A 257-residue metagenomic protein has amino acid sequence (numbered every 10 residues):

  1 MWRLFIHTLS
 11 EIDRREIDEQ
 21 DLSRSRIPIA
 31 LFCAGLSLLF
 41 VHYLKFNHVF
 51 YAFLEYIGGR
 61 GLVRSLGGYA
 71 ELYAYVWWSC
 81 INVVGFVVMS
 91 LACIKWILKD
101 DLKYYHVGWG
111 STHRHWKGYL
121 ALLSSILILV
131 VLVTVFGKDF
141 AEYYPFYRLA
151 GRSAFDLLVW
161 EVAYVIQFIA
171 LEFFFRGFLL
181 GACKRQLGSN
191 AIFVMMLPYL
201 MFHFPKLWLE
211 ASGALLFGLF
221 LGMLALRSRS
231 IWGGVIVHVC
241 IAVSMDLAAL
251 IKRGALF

Functional and structural regions predicted by a protein language model:
M1-L102, G254-F257: N-terminal, membrane-interfacial amphipathic/helix-forming hydrophobic leader that caps and precedes the first
W2, C33-A34, F40, S124 (+2 more regions): Alpha-helical hydrophobic membrane-insertion segments
Q20-D21, H106-R114, L180-Q186, R229: Membrane-interface helix-boundary motifs at transmembrane edges
S23-L31, E71, Y75-V83, R114-Y119 (+4 more regions): Residue-level signature of transmembrane alpha-helical entry/exit and packing/kink sites in multi-pass membrane
L31, D100-Y104, S111, F178 (+1 more regions): Generic structural microfeature
F50-S79, W96-Q167, A255-F257: Juxtamembrane helix-loop-helix connectors linking adjacent transmembrane helices in multi-pass membrane enzymes
L127-F257: Transmembrane helix-loop-helix hairpins at the membrane interface of multi-pass integral membrane proteins
